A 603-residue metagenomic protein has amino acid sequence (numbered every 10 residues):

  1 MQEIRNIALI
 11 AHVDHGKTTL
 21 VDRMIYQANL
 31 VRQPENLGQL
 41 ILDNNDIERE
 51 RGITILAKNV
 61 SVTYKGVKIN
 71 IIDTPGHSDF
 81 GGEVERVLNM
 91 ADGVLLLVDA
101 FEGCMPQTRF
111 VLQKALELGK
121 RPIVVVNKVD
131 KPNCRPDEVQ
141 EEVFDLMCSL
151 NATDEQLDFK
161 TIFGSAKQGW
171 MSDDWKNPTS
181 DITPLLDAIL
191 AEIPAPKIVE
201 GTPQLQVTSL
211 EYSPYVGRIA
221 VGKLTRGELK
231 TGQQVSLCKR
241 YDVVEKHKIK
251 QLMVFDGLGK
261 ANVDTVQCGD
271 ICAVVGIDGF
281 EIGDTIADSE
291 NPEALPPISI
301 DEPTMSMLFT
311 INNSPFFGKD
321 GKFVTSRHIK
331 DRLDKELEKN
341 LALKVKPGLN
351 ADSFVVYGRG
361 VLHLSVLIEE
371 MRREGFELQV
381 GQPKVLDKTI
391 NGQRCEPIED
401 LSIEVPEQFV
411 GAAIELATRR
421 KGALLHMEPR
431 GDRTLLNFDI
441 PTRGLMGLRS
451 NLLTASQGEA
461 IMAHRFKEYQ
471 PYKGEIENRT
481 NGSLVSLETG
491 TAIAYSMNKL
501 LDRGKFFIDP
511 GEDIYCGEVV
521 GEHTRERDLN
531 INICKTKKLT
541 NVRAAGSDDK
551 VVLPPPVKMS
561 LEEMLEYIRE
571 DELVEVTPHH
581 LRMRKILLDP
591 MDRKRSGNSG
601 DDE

Functional and structural regions predicted by a protein language model:
M1-V98, E102, E142, L210-S213: P-loop NTPase switch module centered on the Walker A-proximal segment
H15, V31, H77-S78, F101-C104 (+18 more regions): Conserved nucleotide-binding/hydrolysis micro-motifs of P-loop NTPases
L30-A57, F80, L146-D158, L190-P203 (+11 more regions): Active-site phosphate-binding and catalytic loops of NTP-dependent enzymes
R121, K131-A191: Canonical P-loop GTPase G-domain recognition
F159-K167, T202-E211, P347-G358, K384-I390 (+5 more regions): A glycine-rich phosphate-binding loop feature that marks nucleotide/adenosyl-phosphate handling sites
Q204-M307, F317-K319, N481, G490-T540 (+2 more regions): Conserved nucleotide-binding/hydrolysis modules and their immediate coupling elements across P-loop/ASCE NTPase motors
F255, K260-V263, C395, I440 (+3 more regions): Long insertion/accessory domains within large nucleic-acid-processing enzymes
P292, I300-D432, R443-L445: Charged, conformationally dynamic linker/hinge segments that couple catalytic or nucleotide-dependent chemistry
